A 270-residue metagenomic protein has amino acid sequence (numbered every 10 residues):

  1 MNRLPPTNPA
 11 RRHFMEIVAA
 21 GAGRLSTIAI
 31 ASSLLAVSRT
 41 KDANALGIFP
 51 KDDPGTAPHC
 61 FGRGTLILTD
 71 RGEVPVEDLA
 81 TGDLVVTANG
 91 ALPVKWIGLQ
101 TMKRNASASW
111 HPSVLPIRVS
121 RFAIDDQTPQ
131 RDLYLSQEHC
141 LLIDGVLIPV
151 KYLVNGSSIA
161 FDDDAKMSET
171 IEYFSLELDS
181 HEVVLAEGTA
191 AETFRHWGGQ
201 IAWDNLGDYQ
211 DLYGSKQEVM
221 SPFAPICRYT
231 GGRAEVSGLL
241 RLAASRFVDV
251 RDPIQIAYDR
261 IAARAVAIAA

Functional and structural regions predicted by a protein language model:
M1-H13: N-terminal secretory signal peptides
R3, E16-V18, S26, A265 (+1 more regions): Short, positively charged, Ser/Thr-rich terminal linear motifs in low-complexity/disordered regions that act as
R3, L34, R71: Generic anion/oxyanion-binding catalytic loop in active/binding sites
H13-V37: N-terminal export signals
L46-A57, I171-A270: Sequence-level preference for short, compositionally simple segments enriched in small aliphatic or small polar residues
H59-E73, L84-Y213: Long beta-strand-rich cores associated with HINT superfamily self-processing modules
E77-D83: Structural motif
